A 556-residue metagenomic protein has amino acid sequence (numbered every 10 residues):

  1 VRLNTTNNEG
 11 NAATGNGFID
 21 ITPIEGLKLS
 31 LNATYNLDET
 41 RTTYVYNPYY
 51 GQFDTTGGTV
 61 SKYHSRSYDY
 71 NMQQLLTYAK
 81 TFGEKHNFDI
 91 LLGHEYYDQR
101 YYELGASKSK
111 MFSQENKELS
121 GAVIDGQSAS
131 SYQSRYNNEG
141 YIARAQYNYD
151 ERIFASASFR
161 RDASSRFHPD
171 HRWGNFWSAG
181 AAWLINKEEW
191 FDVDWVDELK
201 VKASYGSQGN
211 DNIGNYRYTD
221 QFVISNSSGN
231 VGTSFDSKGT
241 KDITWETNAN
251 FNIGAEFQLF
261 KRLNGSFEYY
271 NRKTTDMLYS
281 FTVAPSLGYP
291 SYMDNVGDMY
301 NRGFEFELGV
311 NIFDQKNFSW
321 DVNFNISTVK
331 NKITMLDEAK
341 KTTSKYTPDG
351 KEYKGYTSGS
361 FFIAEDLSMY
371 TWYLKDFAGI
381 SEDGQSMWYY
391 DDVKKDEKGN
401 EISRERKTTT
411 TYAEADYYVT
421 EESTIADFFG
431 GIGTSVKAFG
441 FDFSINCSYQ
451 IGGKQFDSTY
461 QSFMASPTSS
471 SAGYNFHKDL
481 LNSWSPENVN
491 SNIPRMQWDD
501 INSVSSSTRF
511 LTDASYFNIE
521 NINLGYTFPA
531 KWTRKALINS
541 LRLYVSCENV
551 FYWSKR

Functional and structural regions predicted by a protein language model:
V1, T43-V60, R100-A129, N215-G239 (+4 more regions): Surface-exposed loop/turn segments flanking beta-strands in extracellular/periplasmic regions
R2-N4, A13, I124-I142, N226-G265 (+3 more regions): Outer-membrane beta-barrel signature, preferentially recognizing the C-terminal barrel domain of Gram-negative
R2-T5, T14, F18, T55-H64 (+6 more regions): Extracellular loop and loop/strand-boundary signature of outer-membrane beta-barrel proteins
N8, A12, N47, F53-R152 (+2 more regions): Outer-membrane beta-barrel transmembrane domain signature of Gram-negative proteins, especially the mid-to-C-terminal
I24-G26, T81-F88, R152, N186-L199 (+6 more regions): Short loop/turn motifs that connect adjacent beta-strands in outer-membrane beta-barrel proteins
L31-L37, I90-D98, A155-R161, A181 (+7 more regions): Transmembrane beta-barrel strands of outer-membrane/channel proteins
S164, Q450-R542, C547: Extracytoplasmic gating/loop element in the C-terminal half of outer-membrane beta-barrel translocons and assembly
D294, F313-T424, M464, K555: Conserved small-residue
